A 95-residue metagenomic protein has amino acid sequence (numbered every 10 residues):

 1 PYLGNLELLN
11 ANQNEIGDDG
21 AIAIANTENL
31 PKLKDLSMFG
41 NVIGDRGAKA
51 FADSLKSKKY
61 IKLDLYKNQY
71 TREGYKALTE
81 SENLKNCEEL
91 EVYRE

Functional and structural regions predicted by a protein language model:
Y2, A23-N29, A50, S54 (+2 more regions): C-terminal per-repeat helix/turn "cap" of leucine-rich repeat
Y2-E15, N26-L30, D35-V42, K56 (+2 more regions): Concave beta-strand-loop units of leucine-rich repeat
I16-A23, I43-F51, Y70-A77: The leucine-rich repeat
R72, E80-E89: Short glycine/proline-enriched turn or capping motifs at secondary-structure junctions
